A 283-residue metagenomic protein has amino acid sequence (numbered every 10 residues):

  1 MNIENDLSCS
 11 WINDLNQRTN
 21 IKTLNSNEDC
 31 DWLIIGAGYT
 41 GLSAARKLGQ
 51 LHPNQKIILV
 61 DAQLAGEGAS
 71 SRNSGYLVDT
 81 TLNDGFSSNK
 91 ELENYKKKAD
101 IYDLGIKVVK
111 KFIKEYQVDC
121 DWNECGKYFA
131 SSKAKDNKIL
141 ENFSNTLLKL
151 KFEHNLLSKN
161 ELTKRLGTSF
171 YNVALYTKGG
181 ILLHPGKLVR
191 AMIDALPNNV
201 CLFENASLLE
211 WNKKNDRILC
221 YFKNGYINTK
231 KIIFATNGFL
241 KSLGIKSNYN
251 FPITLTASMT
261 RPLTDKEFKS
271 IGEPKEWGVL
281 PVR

Functional and structural regions predicted by a protein language model:
M1-W32, Q50-L51, Q55-K56: Extreme N-terminal leader/targeting segments of oxidoreductases
G36-T40, A62: Glycine-rich Rossmann-fold phosphate-binding loop(s) that bind the pyrophosphate of adenine dinucleotide cofactors
A37, T81, T236-N237: Glycine-rich, N-terminal phosphate-binding loop of Rossmann-like dinucleotide-binding domains
G49-R72: Glycine-rich FAD pyrophosphate-binding loop
G68-I101: Glycine-rich active-site loop/strand segments that organize a redox cofactor
E91-A195: Rossmann-like flavin
T146, L150, F170-K231, A235: Helical element adjacent to the flavin cofactor pocket in flavoenzyme catalytic cores
W211-R283: Flavin-dependent oxidoreductases
